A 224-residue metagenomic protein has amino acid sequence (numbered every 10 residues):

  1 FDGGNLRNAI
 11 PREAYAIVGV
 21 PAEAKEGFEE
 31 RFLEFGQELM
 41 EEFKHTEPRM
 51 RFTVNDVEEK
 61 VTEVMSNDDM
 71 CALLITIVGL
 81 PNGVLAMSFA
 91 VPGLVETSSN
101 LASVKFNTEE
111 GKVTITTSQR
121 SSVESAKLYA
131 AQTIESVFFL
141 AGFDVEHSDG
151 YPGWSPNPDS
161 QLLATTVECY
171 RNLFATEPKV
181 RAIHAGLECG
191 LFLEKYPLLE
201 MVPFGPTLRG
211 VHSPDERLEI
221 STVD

Functional and structural regions predicted by a protein language model:
F1-Q119: Midchain, well-structured core segments that form catalytic/ion-binding scaffolds
A9-A14, P156-E168, L191-K195: Short glycine/threonine-rich loop-to-helix capping motif typified by GTGT followed within a few residues by an Asp-Pro
V20-K25, D69-V78, L85-F89, L128-A131 (+4 more regions): His/Asp/Glu-rich mid-to-C-terminal helical/loop segments that flank catalytic regions of hydrolases
F89, E96-S98, V104-G111, S118 (+1 more regions): Zn-dependent metallopeptidase/amidohydrolase metal-coordination segment
K112-S121, V145-P152: Short, flexible active-site loops
T116-G142: C-terminal, non-catalytic macromolecule-binding modules
R120-S122, G153-N157, R217: Short, contiguous acidic/charged loop-to-helix segments that flank catalytic cores in large enzymes
F138-L173: Generic long, charged, amphipathic alpha-helical segments
